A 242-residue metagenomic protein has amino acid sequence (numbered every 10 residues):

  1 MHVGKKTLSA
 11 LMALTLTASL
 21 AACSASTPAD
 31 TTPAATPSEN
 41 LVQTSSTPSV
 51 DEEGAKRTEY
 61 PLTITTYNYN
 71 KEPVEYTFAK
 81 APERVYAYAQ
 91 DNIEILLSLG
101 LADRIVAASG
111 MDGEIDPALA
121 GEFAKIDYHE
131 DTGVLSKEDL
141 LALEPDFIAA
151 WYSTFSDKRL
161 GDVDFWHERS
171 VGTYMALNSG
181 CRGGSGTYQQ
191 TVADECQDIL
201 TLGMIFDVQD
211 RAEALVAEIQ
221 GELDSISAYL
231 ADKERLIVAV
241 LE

Functional and structural regions predicted by a protein language model:
M1-L11: Bacterial N-terminal signal peptides that target proteins for export
A18-A22: C-terminal motif of bacterial Sec signal peptides marking the signal peptidase cleavage site
C23-E94, I205-L241: Bacterial Sec-exported substrate-binding components of ABC uptake systems
F78, Y86-A89, S98, G133-V134 (+4 more regions): Solvent-exposed, acidic/flexible segments
Y86-L143, F147-F155: A short, structured surface patch at a secondary-structure boundary
Q90, A142-A149, T154-H167, T173 (+1 more regions): Active-site-adjacent structural elements in enzyme catalytic domains
I115-P117, S156-L160, G183-S185: Extracytoplasmic/secreted cell-surface and envelope-processing proteins
D162-E242: Extracytoplasmic substrate-binding proteins
